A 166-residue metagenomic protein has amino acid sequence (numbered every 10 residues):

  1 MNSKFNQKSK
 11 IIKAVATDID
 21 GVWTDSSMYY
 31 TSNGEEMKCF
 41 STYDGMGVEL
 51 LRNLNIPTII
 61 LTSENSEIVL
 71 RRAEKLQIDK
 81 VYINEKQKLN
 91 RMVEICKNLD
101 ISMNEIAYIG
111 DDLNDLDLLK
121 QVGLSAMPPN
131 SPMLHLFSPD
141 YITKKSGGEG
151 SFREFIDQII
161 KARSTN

Functional and structural regions predicted by a protein language model:
M1-I19, T165: Non-catalytic pre-domain segments flanking phosphatase-related domains
I11-K13, D25, I109: Short loop/turn microsegments at loop-to-beta-strand junctions
I11-K13, I56, N104-E105: Short coil/turn segments at beta-strand junctions that form active-site/ligand-binding loops
V22-Y30, V69-L76: Short, basic/glycine-rich phosphate-binding loops at helix/coil junctions that contact nucleotide phosphates
W23-L50: A positional/architectural concept
M37-K38, K75, K80-Y82, L89-N166: Mg2+-dependent phosphoryl-transfer enzymes with acidic/Ser/Thr/Gly-rich catalytic loops
V48-R72, L119: Substrate-recognition element of Asp-dependent hydrolases with the DxDx(T/V) motif
L61-S63, N84, I109: Structural motif
